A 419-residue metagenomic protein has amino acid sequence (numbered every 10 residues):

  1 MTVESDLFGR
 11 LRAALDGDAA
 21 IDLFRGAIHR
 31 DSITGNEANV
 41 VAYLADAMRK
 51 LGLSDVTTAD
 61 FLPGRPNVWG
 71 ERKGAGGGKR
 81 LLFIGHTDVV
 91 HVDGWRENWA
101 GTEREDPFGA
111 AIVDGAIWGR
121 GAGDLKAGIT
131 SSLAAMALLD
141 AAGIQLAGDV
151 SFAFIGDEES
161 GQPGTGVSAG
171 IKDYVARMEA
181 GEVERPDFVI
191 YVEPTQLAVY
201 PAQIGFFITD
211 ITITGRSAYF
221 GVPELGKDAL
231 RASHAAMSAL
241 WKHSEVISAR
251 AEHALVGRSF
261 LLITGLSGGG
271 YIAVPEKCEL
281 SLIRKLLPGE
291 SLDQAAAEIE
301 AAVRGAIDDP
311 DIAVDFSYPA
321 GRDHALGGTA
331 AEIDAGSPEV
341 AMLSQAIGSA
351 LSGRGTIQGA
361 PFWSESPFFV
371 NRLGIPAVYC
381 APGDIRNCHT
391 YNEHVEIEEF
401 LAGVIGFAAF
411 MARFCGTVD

Functional and structural regions predicted by a protein language model:
M1-F8, P201, D210-D419: Metal-dependent amide/peptide-bond hydrolase catalytic core, centered on the "pita-bread" metallohydrolase fold
T2-G94, N98-A100, K277-I283, A295 (+1 more regions): N-terminal helical capping/dimerization or prosegment-like subdomains of hydrolases acting on amide or phosphate bonds
L62-R65, Q196, F362-E365: Short acidic loop-to-helix transition motifs that present clustered carboxylates
G78-S151: Active-site metal-coordination/substrate-binding segment of hydrolases, especially metallo-dependent peptidases
R80-L82, I117, R185-Y191, D210 (+2 more regions): Short glycine-aspartate micro-motif
I84-H86, A153-I155, I190-E193, T214 (+1 more regions): Short beta-strand segments
W95-V113, P201-T212, M342-A346: Acidic-glycine-rich active-site phosphate/pyrophosphate-binding loop
L125-I204, C415: Acidic/histidine-rich catalytic neighborhood of metal-dependent amide-processing enzymes
